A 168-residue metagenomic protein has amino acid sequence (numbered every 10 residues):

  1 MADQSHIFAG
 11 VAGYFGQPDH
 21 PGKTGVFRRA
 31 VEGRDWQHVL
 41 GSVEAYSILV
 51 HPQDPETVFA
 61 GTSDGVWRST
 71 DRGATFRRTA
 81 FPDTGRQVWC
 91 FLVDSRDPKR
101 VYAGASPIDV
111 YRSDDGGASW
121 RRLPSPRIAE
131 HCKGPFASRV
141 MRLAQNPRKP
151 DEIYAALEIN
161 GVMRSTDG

Functional and structural regions predicted by a protein language model:
M1-G168: Extracellular glycan-interacting surfaces
